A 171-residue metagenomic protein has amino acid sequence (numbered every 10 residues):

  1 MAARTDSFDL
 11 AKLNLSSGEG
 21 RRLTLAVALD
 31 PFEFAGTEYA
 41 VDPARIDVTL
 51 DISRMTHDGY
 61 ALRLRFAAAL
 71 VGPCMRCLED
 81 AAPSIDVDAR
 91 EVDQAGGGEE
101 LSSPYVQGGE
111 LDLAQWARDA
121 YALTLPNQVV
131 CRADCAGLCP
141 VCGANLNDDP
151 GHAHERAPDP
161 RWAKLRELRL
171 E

Functional and structural regions predicted by a protein language model:
M1-E171: Structured interface patches
